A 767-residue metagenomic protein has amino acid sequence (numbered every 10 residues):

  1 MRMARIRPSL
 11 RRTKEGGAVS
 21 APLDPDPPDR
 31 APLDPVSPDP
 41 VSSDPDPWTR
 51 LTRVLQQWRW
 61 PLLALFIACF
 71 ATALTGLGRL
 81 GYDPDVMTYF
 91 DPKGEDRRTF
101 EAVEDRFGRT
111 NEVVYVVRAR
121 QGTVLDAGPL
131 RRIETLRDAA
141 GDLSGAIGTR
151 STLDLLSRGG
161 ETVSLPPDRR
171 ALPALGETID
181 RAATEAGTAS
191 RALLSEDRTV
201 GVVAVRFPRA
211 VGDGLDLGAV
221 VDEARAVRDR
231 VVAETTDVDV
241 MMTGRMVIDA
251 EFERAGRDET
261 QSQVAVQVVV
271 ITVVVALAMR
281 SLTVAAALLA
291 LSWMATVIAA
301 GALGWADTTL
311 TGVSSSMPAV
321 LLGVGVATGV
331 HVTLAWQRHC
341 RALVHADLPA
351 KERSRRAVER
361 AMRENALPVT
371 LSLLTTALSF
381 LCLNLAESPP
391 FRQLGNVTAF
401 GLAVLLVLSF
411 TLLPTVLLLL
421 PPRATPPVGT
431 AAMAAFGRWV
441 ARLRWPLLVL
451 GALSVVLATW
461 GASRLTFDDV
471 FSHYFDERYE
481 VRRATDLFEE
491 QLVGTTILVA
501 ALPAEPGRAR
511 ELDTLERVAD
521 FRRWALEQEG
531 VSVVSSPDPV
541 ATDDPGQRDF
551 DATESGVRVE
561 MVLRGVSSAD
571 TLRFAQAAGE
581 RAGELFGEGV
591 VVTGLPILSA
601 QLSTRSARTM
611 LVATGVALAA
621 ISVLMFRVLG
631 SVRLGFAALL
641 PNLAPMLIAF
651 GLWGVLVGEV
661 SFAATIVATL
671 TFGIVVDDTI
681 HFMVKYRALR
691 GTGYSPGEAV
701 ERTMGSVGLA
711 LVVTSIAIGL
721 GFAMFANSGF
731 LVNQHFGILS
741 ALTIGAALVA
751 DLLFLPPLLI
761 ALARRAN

Functional and structural regions predicted by a protein language model:
P40-Y82, F410, T415, R423-F471 (+2 more regions): Signature of alpha-helical transmembrane segments and their immediate interfacial
S43-V268: Membrane-proximal extracytoplasmic
A68, R257-I298, L374-C382, R608-A644 (+2 more regions): Internal alpha-helical transmembrane segments of multipass membrane proteins, especially hydrophobic lipid-embedded
Y89, E95, Q121, R444-D549 (+1 more regions): Juxtamembrane segments of multi-pass membrane proteins
L172-L282, W293, E516-A519, P545-I621: Extracytoplasmic
T260-S262, T328, R341-A386, A441 (+3 more regions): Pore- and gate-forming transmembrane helices of large, multi-pass membrane proteins
V274, T370-L413, L417-L418, S622-M625 (+2 more regions): Hydrophobic, glycine/alanine-rich multi-pass transmembrane helices and their short helix-loop junctions in large
V284-V332, L634-M683, A723, A750-L753 (+1 more regions): Hydrophobic transmembrane alpha-helices and their membrane-interface caps in long multi-pass transport proteins
